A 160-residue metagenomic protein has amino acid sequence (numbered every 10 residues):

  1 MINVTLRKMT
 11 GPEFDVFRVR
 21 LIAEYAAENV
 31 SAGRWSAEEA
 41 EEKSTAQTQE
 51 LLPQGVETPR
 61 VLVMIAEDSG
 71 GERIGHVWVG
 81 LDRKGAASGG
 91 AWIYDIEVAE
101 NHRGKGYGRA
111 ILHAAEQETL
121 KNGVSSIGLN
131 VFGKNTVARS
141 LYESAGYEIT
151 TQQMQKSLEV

Functional and structural regions predicted by a protein language model:
V4-A99, E118, I149-E159: Acetyl-CoA-dependent GNAT
I93, A115, T119, S126-I127 (+1 more regions): Short hydrophobic clusters on alpha-helical segments that form packing/core surfaces in small helical domains
A99-R103, S125, L129-A138, Q155-V160: Conserved beta-strand-loop-alpha-helix junction that forms the acyl-donor binding cleft
H102, G106-A114: Conserved acetyl-CoA pyrophosphate-binding loop and the N-cap/start of the following alpha-helix in GNAT-like
Y142, Y147: Conserved active-site tyrosine of GNAT-family acetyltransferases
